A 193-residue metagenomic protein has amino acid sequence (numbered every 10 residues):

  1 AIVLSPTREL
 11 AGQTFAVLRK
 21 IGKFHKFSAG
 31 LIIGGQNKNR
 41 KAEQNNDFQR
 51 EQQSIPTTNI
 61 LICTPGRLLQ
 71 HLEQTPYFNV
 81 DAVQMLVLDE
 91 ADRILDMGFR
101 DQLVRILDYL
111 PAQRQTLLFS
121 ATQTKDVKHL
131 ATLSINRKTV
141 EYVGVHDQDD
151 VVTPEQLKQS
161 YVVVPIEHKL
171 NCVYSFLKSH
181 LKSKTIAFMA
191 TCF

Functional and structural regions predicted by a protein language model:
A1-F193: Conserved helicase RecA-like core
